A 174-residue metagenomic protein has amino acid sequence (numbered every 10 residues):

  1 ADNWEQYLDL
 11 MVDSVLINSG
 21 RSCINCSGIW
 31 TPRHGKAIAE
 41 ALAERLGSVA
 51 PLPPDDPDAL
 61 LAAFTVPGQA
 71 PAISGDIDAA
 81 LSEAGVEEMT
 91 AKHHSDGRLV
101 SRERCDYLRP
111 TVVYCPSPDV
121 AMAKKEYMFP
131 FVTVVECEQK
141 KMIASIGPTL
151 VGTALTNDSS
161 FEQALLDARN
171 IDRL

Functional and structural regions predicted by a protein language model:
A1-S117: ALDH superfamily catalytic-core signature
D9-D13, I17-N18, P32, E44-S48 (+1 more regions): Conserved C-terminal structural/oligomerization subdomain of aldehyde/semialdehyde dehydrogenase
